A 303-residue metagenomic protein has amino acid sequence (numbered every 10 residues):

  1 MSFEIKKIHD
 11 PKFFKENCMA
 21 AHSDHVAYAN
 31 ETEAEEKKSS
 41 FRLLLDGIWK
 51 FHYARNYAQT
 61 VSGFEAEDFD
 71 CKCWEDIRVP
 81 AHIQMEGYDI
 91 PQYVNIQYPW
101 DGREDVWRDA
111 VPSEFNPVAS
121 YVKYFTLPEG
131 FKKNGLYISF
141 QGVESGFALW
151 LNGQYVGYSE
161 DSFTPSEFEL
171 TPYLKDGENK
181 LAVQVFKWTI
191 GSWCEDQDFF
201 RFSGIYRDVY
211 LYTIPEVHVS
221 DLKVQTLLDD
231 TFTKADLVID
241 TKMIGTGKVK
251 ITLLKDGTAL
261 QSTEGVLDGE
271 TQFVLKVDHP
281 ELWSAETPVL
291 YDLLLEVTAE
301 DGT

Functional and structural regions predicted by a protein language model:
F3-A27, E31-E36, K50-A54, H82-E86 (+5 more regions): Accessory beta-strand-rich segments of carbohydrate-active enzymes
F41-H52: Mature N-terminal segment immediately following signal peptide/propeptide cleavage in secreted/periplasmic
F131-N134, L174-E178, K276-D292: Short glycine/proline/serine/threonine-rich loop/turn segments at secondary-structure transition edges
L149-L151, T233-V266, T271-K276, L293: Beta-strand-rich binding/interaction modules
P165-P172, E270-H279: Exposed aromatic-hydrophobic patches
F186, T287-T298: Internal, hydrophobic beta-strand segments that form the core of beta-sheet-rich folds
K223, L294-T303: N-terminal carbohydrate-binding accessory modules
T226-K234: Short, solvent-exposed loop/linker segments at the N-terminal edge of repeated beta-sheet extracellular domains
